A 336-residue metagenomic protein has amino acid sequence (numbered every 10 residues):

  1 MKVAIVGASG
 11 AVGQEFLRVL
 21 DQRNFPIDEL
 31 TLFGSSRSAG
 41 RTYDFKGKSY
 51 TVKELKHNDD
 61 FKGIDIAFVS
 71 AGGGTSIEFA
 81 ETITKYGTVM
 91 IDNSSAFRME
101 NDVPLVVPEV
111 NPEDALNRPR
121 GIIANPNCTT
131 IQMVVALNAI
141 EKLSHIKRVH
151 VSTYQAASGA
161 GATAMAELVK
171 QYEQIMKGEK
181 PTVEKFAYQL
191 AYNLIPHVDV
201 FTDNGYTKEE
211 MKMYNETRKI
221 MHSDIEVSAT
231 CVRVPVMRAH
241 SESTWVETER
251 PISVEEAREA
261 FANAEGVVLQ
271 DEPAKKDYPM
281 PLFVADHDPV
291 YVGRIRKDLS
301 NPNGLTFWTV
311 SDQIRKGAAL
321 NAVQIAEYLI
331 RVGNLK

Functional and structural regions predicted by a protein language model:
M1-L190, E226, V290-Y291, I295-N301 (+3 more regions): N-terminal Rossmann-like NAD(P) cofactor-binding subdomain of oxidoreductases, focused on the glycine-rich
A67, A157-K336: Charged docking surfaces used in two-component/phosphorelay signaling
